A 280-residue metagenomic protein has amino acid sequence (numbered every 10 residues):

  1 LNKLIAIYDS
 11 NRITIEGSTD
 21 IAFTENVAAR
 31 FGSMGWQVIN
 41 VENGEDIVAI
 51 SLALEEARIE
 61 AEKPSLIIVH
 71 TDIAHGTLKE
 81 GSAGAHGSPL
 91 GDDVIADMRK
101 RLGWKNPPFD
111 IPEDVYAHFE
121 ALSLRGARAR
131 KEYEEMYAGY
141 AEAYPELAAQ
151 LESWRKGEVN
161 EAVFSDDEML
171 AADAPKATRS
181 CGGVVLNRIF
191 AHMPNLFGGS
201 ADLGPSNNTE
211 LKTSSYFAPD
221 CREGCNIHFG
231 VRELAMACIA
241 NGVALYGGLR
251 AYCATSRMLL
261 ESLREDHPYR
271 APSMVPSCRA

Functional and structural regions predicted by a protein language model:
L1-A121: Glycine-rich ThDP/TPP pyrophosphate-binding loop and its adjacent helix/strand module within ThDP-dependent enzymes
N40, A117-A280: Thiamine diphosphate
